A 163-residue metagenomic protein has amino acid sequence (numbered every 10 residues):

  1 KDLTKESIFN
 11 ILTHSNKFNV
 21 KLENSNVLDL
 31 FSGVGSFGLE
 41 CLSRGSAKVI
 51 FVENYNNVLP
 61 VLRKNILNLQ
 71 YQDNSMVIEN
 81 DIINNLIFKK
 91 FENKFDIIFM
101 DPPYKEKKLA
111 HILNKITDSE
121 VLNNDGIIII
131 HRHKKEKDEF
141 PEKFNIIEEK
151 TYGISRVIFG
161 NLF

Functional and structural regions predicted by a protein language model:
K1-F163: Class I S-adenosyl-L-methionine-dependent methyltransferase catalytic core
